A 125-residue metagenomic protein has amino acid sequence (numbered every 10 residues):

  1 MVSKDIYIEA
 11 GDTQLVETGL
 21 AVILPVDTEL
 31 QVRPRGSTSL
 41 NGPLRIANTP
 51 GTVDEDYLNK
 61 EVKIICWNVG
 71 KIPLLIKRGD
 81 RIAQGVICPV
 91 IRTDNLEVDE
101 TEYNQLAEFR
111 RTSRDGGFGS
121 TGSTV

Functional and structural regions predicted by a protein language model:
M1-V125: DUTPase catalytic domain/fold
